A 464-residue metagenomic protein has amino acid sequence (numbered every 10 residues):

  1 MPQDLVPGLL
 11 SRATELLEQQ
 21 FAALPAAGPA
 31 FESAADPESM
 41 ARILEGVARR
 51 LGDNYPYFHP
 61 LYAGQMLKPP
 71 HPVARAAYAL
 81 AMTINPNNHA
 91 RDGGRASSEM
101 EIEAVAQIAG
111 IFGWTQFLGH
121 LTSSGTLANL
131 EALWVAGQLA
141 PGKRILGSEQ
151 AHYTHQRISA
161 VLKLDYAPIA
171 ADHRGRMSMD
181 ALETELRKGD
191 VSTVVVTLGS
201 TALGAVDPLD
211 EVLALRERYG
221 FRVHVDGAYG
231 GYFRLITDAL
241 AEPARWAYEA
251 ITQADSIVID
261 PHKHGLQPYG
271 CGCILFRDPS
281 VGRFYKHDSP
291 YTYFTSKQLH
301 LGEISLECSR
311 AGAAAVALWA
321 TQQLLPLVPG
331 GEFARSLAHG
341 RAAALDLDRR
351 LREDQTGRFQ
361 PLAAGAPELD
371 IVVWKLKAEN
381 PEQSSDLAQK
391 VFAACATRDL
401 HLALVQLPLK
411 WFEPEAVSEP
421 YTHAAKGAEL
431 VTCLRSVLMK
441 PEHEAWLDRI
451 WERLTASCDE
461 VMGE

Functional and structural regions predicted by a protein language model:
M1-T115, A394, D399-L402, A416-Y421 (+3 more regions): N-terminal entrance/gating region of PLP-dependent enzymes' catalytic architecture
T14, E18, A96, S124-K286: Conserved PLP-enzyme active-site core in the AAT-like
E45, Q156, H287-C308, A320-I450 (+1 more regions): Conserved C-terminal alpha-helix-loop-beta "cap" of PLP-dependent enzymes that closes/shapes the active-site mouth
N85-D92, W114-H120, Y166-A171, V191-L198 (+4 more regions): Glycine- and acidic
E101, V105-I108, A128-A136, H155 (+1 more regions): Buried hydrophobic packing segments
I108-E131: Short loop-beta-helix segment that forms the pyridoxal 5′-phosphate
T252-A254, Q267-G270, A313, P367 (+1 more regions): Short, solvent-exposed loop/turn segments at the edges of secondary structure
V258-H262, Q267-L275, R283-R310, A314-A317: A conserved active-site cap/scaffold subdomain adjacent to cofactor or substrate pockets
